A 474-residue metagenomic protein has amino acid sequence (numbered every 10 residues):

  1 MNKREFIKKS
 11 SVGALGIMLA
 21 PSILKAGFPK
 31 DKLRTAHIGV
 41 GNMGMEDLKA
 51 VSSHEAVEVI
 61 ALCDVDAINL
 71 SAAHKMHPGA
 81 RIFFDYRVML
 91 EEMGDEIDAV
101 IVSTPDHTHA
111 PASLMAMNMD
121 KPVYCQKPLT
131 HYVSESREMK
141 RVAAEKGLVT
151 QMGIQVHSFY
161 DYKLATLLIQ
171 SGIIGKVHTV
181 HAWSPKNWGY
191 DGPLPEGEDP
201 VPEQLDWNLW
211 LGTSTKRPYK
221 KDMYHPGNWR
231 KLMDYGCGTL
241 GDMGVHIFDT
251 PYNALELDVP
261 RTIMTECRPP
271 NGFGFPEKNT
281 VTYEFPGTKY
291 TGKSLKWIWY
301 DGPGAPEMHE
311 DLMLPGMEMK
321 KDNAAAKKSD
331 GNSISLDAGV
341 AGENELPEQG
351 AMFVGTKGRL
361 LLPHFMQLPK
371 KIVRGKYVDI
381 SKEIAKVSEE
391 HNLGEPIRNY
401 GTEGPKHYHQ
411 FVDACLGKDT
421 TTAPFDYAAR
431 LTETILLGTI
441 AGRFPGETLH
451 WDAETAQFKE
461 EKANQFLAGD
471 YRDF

Functional and structural regions predicted by a protein language model:
E5-A26: N-terminal export signals
P21-E55: C-terminal segment of N-terminal export signals and the immediately downstream linker at the start of the mature
N42, D66-N69, T108: Conserved short alpha-helix immediately C-terminal to the canonical SAM/SAH-binding motif I of Rossmann-like
E58-M76: NAD(P)-binding Rossmann-fold cofactor-contacting core
A73-A80, V142: Short, conserved SAM-binding/catalytic segment of Class I S-adenosyl-L-methionine-dependent methyltransferases
V100-I101: N-terminal Rossmann-like NAD(P) cofactor-binding module of classical short-chain dehydrogenase/reductase
P105-D106, A110-S158, G172, G446: Beta-strand-loop-alpha-helix segment that lines the small-molecule cofactor/substrate pocket of alpha/beta enzymes
L164, K176, H181-P185, Y190-D426 (+1 more regions): Contiguous beta-strand/loop segments that form the cofactor/metal-binding neighborhood of enzyme cores
